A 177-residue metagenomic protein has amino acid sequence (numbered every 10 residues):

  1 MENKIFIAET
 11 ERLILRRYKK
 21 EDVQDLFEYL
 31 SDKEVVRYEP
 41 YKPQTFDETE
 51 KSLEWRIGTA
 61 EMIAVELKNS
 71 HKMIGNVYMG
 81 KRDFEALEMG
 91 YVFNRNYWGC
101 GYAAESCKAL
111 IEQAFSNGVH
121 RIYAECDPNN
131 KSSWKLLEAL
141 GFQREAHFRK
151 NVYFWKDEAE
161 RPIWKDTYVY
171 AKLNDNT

Functional and structural regions predicted by a protein language model:
M1-K33, R37, M62, E66-T177: Acyl-donor (CoA/ACP) binding surface of acyl/acetyltransferases
E28-Y29, E48-A60: Short, solvent-exposed helix-to-loop capping segments enriched in aromatics
E34-E54: Conserved GNAT-fold acetyl-CoA-binding loop/helix
